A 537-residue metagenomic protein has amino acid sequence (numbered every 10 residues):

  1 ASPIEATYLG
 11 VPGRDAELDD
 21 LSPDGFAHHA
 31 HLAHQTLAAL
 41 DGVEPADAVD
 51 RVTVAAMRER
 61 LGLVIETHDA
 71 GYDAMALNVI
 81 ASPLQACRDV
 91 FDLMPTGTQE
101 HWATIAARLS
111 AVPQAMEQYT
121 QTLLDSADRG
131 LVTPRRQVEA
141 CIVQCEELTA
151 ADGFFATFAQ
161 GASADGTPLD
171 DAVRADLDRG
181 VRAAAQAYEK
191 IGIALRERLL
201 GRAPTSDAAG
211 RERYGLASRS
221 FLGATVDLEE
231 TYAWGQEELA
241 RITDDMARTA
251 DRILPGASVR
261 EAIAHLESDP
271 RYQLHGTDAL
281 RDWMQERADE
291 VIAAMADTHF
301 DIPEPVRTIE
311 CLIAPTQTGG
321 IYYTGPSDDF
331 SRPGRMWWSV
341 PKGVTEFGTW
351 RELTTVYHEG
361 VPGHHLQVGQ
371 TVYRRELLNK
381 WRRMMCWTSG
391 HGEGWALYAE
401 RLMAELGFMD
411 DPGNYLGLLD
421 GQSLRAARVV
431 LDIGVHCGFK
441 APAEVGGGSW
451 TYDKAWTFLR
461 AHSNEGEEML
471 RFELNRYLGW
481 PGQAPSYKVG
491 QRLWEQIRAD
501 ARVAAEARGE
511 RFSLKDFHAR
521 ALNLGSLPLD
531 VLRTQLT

Functional and structural regions predicted by a protein language model:
A1-T537: N-terminal maturation segment of proteins
